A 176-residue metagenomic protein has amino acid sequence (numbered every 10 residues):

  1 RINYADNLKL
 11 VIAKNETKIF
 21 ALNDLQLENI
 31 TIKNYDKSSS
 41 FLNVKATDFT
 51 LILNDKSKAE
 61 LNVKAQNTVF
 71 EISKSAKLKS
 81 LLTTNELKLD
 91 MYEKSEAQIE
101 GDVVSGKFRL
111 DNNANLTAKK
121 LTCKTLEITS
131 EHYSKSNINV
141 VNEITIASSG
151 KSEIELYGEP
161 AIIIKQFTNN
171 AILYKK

Functional and structural regions predicted by a protein language model:
I2, L8-N23, L27-K176: Extended, compositionally simple hydrophobic/Ser/Thr-rich segments that build repetitive fibrous architectures
